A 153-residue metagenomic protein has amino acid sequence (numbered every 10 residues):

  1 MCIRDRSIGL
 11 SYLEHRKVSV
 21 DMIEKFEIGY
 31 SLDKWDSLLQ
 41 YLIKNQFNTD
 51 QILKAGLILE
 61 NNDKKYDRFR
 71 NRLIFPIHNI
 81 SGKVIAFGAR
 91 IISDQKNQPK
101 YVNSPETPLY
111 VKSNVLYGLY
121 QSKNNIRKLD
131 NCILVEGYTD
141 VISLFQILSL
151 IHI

Functional and structural regions predicted by a protein language model:
M1-D5, I151-I153: Conserved small/polar residues in nucleotide/adenosyl-binding loops
R4-E24: Non-catalytic interaction/clamp surfaces of large macromolecular machines
F26-S31: Conserved short loop/turn motifs at secondary-structure junctions
L32-L150: Phosphate-handling DNA/RNA-contact segment within nucleic-acid enzymes
